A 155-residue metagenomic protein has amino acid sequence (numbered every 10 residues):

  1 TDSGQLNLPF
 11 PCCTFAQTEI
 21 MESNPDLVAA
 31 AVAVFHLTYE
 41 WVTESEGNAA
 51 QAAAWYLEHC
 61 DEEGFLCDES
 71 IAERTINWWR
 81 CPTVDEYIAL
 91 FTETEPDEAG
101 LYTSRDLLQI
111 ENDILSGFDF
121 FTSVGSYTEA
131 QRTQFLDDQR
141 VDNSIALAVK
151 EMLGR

Functional and structural regions predicted by a protein language model:
T1, Q17, E58: Ligand-binding pocket segment of bilobal, Venus flytrap-like solute-binding proteins
T1-P9: Short beta-strand->loop
P9-D26: A bilobed periplasmic-binding-protein/Venus flytrap-type ligand-binding module shared by bacterial periplasmic
Q17, N24, E73, L147-V149: Intrinsic disorder/low-complexity segments
E22-S126: Secondary-structure end/capping motifs
L107-R155: Conserved C-terminal helix/tail region of periplasmic/extracytoplasmic solute-binding proteins
